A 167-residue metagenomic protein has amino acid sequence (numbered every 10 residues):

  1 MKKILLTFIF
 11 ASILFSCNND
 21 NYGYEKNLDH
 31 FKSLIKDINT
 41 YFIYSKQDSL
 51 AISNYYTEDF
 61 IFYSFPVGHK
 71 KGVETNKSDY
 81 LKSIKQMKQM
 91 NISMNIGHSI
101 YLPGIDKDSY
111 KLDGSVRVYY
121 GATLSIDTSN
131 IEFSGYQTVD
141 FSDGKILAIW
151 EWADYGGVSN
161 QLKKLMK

Functional and structural regions predicted by a protein language model:
I4-F15: Sec-dependent N-terminal signal peptides
C17-L50, N54: Short, low-complexity N-terminal intrinsically disordered segments enriched in polar/charged residues
L50-G114: A solvent-exposed, acidic/Ser-Thr-rich amphipathic alpha-helical stretch
I52-T57, V139-L147: Short, solvent-exposed coil/turn segments at beta-strand boundaries
H69, T123-E132: Short, cysteine-centered beta-strand-loop-beta hairpins and adjacent loop/turn segments enriched in charged/polar
L112-A122: A short hydrophobic beta-strand element
R117, N130-Q137: Short, surface-exposed coil-to-beta transition loops
A148-K167: Low-complexity, intrinsically disordered terminal/linker segments enriched in charged and Gly/Pro repeats
